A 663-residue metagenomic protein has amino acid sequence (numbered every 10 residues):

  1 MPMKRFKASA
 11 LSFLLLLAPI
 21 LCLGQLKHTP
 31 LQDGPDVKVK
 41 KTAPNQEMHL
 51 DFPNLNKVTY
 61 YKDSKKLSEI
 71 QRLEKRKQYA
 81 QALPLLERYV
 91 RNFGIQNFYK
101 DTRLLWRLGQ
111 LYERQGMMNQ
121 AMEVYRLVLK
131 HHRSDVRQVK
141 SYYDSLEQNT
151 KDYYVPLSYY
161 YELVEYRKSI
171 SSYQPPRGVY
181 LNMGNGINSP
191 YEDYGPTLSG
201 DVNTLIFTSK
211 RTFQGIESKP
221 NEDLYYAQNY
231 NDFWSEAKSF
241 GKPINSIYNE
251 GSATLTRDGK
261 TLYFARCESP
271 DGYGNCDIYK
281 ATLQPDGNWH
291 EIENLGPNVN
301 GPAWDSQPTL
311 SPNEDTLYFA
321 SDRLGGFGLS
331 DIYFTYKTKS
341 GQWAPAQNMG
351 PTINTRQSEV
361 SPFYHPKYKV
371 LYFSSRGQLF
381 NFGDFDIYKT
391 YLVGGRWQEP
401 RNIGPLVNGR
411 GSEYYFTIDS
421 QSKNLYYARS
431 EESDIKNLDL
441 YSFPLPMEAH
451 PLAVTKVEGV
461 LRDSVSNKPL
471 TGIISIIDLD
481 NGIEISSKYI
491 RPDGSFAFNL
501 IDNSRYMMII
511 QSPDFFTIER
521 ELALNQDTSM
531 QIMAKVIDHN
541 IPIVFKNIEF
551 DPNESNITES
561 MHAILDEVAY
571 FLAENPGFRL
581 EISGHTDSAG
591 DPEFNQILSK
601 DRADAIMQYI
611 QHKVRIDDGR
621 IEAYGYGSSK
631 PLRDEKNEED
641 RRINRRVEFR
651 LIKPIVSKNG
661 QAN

Functional and structural regions predicted by a protein language model:
M1-H28: Bacterial Sec-dependent N-terminal signal peptides
L26-S64, D101, R107, R114 (+5 more regions): Short, conserved micro-motifs composed of acidic
K65, E69, Q81, Q120-E123 (+6 more regions): Extracytoplasmic/secreted proteins, especially bacterial periplasmic and envelope-associated proteins
R88-N92, L129-K130: Amphipathic alpha-helical segments of tetratricopeptide repeats
S375, L379-G383, S583-N663: Periplasmic OmpA-like peptidoglycan-binding domain that tethers envelope proteins to the cell wall
E448-R579, I616, I652-N663: Periplasmic peptidoglycan-binding/tethering modules of Gram-negative envelope proteins
